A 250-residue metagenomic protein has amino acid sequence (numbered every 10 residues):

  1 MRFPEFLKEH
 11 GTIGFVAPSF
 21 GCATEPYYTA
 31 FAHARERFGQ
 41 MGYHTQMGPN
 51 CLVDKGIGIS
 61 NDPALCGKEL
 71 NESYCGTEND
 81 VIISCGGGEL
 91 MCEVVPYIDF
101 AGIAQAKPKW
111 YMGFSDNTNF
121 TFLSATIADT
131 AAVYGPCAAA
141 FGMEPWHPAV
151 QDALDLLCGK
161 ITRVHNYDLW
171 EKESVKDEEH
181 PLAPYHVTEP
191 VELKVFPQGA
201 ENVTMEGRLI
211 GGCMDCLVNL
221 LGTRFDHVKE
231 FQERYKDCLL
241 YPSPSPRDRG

Functional and structural regions predicted by a protein language model:
M1-E78: ATP/NTP phosphate-donor binding region
F20-A23, G86-M91, S115-N119: Gly/Ser/Thr-rich loops at beta-strand to alpha-helix junctions that form or flank small-molecule/cofactor-binding
G87-I103, S124: Short Gly/Thr/Asp-enriched flexible loops that form oxyanion-binding sites at enzyme active sites
F100-L123, A131-A138: Short, acidic/small-residue loops that bind anionic groups at enzyme active sites
C137-D215: Conserved anion/nucleotide-ligand pocket segment
I210, C216-L240: Oxyanion-binding "anion nests"
Y241-D248: Conserved small/polar residues in nucleotide/adenosyl-binding loops
